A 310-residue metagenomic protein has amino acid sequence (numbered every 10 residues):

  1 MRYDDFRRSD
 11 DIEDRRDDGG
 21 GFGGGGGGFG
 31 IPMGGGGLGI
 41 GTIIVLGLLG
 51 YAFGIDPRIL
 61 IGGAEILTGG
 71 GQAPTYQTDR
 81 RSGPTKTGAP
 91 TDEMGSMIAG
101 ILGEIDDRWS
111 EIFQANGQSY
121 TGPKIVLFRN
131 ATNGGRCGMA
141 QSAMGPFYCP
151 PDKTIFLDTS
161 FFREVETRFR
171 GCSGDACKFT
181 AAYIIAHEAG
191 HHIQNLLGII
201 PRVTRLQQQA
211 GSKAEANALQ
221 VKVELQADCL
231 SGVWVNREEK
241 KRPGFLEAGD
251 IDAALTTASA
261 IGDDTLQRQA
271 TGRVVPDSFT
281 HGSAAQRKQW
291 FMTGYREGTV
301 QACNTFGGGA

Functional and structural regions predicted by a protein language model:
M1-K86: Long amphipathic alpha-helical segments used for membrane anchoring, targeting, substrate engagement, or oligomerization
L48, W109, L157, Y183-L196 (+2 more regions): Active-site recognition of the HExxH zinc-binding catalytic motif
P74-A182, Q194-L197: Peri-catalytic and regulatory segments of divalent metal-dependent proteins
G88-G103, C172-I184, A214-L225, F245-G249 (+2 more regions): Soluble non-cytosolic domains of exported or imported proteins
S96-Y120, N217-L266: Short helix/loop segments within enzyme catalytic domains that coordinate or immediately flank catalytic cofactors
T132-G138, H192, A260-Q269: Secretory-pathway/luminal and periplasmic proteins that interact with or process carbohydrate-rich
N195-Q220, E224: Post-HEXXH active-site segment of zinc metalloproteases
S259-A310: Pan-zinc metallopeptidase signature
